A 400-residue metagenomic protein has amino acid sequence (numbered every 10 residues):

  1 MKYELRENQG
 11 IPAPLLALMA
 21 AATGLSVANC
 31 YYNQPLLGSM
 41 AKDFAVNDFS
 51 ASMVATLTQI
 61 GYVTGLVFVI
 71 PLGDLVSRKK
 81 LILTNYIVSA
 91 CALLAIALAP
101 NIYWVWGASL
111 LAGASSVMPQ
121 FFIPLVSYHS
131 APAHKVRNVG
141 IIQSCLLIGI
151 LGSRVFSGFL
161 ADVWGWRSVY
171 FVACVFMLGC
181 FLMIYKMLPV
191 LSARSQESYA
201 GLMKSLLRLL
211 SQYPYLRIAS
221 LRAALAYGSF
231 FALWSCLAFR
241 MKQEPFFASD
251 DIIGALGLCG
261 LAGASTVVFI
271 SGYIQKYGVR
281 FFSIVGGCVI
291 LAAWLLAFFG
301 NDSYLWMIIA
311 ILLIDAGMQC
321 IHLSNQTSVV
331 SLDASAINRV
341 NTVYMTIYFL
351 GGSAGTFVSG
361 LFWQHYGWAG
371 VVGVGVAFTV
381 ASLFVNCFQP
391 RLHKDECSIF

Functional and structural regions predicted by a protein language model:
K2-Q9, P189-L221: Juxtamembrane intracellular "pre-TM" segments in multi-pass secondary transporters
A45, S77, L98-Y103, S115 (+1 more regions): Helix-breaking motifs and short loop linkers at transmembrane-helix boundaries and internal kinks in secondary membrane
T64-I102: Conserved MFS/SLC helix-loop-helix module at the cytosolic interface between two early adjacent transmembrane helices
L66-S77, T266-V279, W363: Helix-to-loop junctions at the C-terminal end of transmembrane segments in multipass secondary transporters
L81-L94, F281-L295, V376: Structural signature of the two symmetry-related core transmembrane helices
W104, I141-L188: Helix-loop-helix hairpin linking two adjacent transmembrane segments in secondary transporters
S109-S144: Cytoplasmic helix-loop-helix junction between adjacent transmembrane helices in 12-TM secondary transporters
R280-N325: C-terminal transmembrane helical hairpin of 12-TM major facilitator-type secondary transporters
